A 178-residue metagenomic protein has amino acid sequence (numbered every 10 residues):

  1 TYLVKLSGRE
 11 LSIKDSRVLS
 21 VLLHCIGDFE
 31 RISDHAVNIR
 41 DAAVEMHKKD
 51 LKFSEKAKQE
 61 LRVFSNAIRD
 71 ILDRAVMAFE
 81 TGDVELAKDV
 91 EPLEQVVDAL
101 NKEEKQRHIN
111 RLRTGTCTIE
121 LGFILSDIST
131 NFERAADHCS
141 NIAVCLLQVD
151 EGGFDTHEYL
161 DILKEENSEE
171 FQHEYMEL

Functional and structural regions predicted by a protein language model:
T1-L178: Cytosolic, long alpha-helical scaffolding segments
